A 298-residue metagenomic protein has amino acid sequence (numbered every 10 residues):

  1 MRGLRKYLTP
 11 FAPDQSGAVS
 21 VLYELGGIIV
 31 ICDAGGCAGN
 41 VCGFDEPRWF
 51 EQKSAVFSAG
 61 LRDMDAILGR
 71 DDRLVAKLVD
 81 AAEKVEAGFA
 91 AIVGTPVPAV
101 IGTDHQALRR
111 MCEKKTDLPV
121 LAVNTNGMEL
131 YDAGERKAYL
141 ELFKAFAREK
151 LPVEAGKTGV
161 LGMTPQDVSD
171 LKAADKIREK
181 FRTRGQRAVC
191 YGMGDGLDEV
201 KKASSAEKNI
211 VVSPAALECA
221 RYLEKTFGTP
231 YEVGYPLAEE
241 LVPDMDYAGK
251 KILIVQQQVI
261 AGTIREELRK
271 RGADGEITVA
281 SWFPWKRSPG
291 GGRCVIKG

Functional and structural regions predicted by a protein language model:
M1-G298: An N-terminal assembly and electron-transfer interface module characteristic of large anaerobic redox and radical
